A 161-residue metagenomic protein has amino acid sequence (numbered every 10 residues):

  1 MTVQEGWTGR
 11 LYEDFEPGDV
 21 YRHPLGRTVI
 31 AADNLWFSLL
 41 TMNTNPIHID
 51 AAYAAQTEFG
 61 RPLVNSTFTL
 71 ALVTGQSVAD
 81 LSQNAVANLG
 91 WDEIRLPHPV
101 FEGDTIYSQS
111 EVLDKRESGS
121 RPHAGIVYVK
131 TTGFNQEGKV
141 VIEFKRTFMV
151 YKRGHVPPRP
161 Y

Functional and structural regions predicted by a protein language model:
M1-P17, V100-T105, Q109-Y161: HotDog/MaoC-like acyl-thioester-processing domains
T2-G90, R153-Y161: Hot-dog-fold acyl-thioester-processing enzymes
N45-I47, N88, E93-I94, I126 (+1 more regions): Short, intrinsically disordered/low-complexity patches at protein termini and at juxtamembrane boundaries
R61-P62, A85-V86, H98-P99, G119-P122: Short histidine-centered beta-strand/loop micro-motifs that create catalytic or ligand/metal-coordination sites
G75, I94, E111-L113: Beta-hairpin (beta-strand-turn-beta-strand) motif
N84-L89, R95-E102, S108: Mid-chain, well-packed structural core segment of small domains
